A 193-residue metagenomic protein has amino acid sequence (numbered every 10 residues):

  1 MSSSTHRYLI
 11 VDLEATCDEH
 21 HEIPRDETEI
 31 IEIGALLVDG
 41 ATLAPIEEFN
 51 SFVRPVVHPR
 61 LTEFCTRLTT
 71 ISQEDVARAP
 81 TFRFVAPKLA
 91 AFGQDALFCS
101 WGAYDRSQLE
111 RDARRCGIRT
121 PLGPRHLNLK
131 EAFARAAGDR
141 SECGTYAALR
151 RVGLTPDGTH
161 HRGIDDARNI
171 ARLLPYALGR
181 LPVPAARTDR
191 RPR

Functional and structural regions predicted by a protein language model:
M1-L13, D18-H20: N-terminal accessory regions of nucleic-acid-interacting proteins
S2, H6-R7, D26-I33, L37-T69 (+1 more regions): Metal-dependent phosphoesterase core characteristic of DEDDh/y 3'-5' exonuclease domains
D75-F84: Glycine-rich, highly charged phosphate/nucleotide-binding loops
